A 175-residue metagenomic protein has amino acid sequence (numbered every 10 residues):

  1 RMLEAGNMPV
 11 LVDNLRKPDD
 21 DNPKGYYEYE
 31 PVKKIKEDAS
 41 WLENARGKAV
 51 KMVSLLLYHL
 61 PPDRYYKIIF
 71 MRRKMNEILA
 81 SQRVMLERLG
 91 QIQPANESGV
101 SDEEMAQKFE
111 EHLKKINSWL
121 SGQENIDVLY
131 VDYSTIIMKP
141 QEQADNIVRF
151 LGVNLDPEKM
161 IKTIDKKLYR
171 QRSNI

Functional and structural regions predicted by a protein language model:
R1-R46, T163-N174: PAPS-dependent sulfotransferase catalytic core
D13-L15, V131, E158-M160: Residue-level detector of family-conserved "landmark" positions at structurally sensitive sites
G47-D156: PAPS-dependent sulfotransferase catalytic domain
Q141, R149-I175: Long hydrophobic alpha-helical segments typical of transmembrane helices together with their membrane-interfacial
